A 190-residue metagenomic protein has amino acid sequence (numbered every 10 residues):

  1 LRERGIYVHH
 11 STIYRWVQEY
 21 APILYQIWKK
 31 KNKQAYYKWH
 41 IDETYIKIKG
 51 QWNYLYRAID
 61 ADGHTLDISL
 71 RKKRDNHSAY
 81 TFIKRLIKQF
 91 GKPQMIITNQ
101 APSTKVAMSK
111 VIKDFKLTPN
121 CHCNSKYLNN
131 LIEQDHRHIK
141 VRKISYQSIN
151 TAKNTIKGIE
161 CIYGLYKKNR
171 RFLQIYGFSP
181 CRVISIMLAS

Functional and structural regions predicted by a protein language model:
L1-S190: Residue-level recognition of single "structural anchor" positions that define or cap local secondary structure
